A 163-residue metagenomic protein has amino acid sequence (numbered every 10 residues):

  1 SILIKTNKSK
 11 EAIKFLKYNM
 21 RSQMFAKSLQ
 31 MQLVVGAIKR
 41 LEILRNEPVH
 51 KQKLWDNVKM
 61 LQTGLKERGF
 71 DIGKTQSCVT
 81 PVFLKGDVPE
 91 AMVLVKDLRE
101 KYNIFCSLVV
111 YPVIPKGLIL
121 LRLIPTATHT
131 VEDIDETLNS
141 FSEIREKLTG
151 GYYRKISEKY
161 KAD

Functional and structural regions predicted by a protein language model:
S1-I4, K27-E47, K53, N57 (+1 more regions): Structural motif of enzymes handling amino- and sulfur-group chemistry
S1-K14: Active-site PLP attachment segment
K10, Q30, V110-V113: Short, ordered loop/turn segments at secondary-structure junctions
L16-S28: Active-site PLP-lysine loop of aminotransferase-like
M20, V58-K59, F141: Short amphipathic alpha-helical/adjacent loop interface patches that line ligand and macromolecule-binding sites
E47-Y102, Y111-L118, P125-E132, E158-D163: Conserved PLP-binding catalytic core of the aspartate aminotransferase-like
E100-F105, F141-T149: A common structural junction motif
T149-K161: Short, flexible loop/turn segments with low-complexity composition
